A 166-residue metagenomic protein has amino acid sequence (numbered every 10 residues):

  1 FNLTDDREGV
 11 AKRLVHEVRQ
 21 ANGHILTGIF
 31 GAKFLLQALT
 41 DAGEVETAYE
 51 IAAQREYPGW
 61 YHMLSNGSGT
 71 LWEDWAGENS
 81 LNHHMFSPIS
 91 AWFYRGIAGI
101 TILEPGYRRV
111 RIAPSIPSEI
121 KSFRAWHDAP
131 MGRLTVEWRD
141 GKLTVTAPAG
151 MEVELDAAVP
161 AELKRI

Functional and structural regions predicted by a protein language model:
F1-D5, K33-A42, W92-I100: Well-ordered alpha-helical scaffold segments within catalytic/enzyme domains
F1-F30, E50, Q54-Y57, Y61-H62 (+2 more regions): Extended glycan-interaction surfaces of carbohydrate-active proteins
F1-T4, I25, I29, A38-L39 (+1 more regions): Hydrophobic alpha-helical scaffolding
A11, A32-K33, V45, S90: A general structural signal for well-ordered alpha-helical packing
E46-I166: Non-catalytic C-terminal accessory modules of carbohydrate-active enzymes
